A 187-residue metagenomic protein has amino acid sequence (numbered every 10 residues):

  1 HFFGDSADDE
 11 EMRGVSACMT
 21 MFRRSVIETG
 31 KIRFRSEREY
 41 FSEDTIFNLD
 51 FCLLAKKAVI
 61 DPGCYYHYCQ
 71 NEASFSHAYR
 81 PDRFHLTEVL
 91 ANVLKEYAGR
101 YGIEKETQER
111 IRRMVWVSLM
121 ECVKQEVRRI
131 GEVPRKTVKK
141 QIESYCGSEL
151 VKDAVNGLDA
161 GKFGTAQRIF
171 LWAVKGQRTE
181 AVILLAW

Functional and structural regions predicted by a protein language model:
H1-P62, Y66-F84: Donor-binding/catalytic cores of nucleotide-activated saccharide and glycerol-phosphate transferases/polymerases
F34, R38, Y101-E106: Inter-helical turn/loop segments and adjacent helix faces that build the functional surface of alpha-helical bundle
F47, L90, V115: Catalytic-loop motifs flanking and including active-site residues across diverse enzymes
G63-N71, H77-K105, E121-V151: Catalytic core of nucleotide-sugar-dependent glycosyltransferases
K105-R113: All-alpha amphipathic helical-bundle segments outside canonical DNA-binding/catalytic cores that form hydrophobic
R112-K124: Amphipathic alpha-helical repeat scaffolds of TPR domains
R128-W187: Membrane-interface aromatic/basic loop that binds lipid-linked glycans or pyrophosphate carriers, typified by
